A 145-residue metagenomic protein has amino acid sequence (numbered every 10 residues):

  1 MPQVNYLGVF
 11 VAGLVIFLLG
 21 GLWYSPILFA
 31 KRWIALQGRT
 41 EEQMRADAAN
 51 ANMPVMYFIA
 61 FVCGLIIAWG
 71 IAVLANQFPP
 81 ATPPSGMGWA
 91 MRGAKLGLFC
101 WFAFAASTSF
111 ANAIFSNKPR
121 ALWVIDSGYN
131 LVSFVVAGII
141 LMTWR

Functional and structural regions predicted by a protein language model:
M1-R145: Juxtamembrane/disordered regions of integral membrane proteins
